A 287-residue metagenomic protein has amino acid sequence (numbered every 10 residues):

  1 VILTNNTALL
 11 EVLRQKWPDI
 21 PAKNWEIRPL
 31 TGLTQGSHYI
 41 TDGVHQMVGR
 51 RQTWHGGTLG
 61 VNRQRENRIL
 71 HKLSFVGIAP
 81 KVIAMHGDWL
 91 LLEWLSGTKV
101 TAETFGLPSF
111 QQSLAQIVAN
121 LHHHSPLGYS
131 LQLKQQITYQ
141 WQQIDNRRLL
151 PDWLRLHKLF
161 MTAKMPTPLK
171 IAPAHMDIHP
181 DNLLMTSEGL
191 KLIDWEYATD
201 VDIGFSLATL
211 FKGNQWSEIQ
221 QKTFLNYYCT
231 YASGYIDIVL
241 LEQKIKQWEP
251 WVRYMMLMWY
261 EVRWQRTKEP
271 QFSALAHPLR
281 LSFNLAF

Functional and structural regions predicted by a protein language model:
N5-P21, P126-M176, T186, D237 (+1 more regions): An alpha-helical support segment within catalytic cores of ATP-dependent transferases
P21-R28: Conserved N-terminal boundary motif of the eukaryotic protein kinase catalytic domain
P29-L30, T34-S130: ATP-binding pocket architecture of kinase catalytic cores
T34-G43, M47-G49, M161-F205, I219: Active-site acidic catalytic loop and adjacent metal/ATP-binding pocket of ATP-dependent phosphoryl transfer enzymes
E66, P108-S109, K191, A208-F211 (+2 more regions): Glycine-rich, phosphate-binding/catalytic loops in enzymes
G204-Y235, P250-T267: Active-site activation/catalytic loop segments of kinase-like enzymes and analogous catalytic loops in related
Y235-E249: All-alpha amphipathic helical-bundle segments outside canonical DNA-binding/catalytic cores that form hydrophobic
M258-F287: ATP/Mg2+ or Mg2+-diphosphate-binding catalytic cores that bind nucleotide phosphates or diphosphates via glycine-rich
